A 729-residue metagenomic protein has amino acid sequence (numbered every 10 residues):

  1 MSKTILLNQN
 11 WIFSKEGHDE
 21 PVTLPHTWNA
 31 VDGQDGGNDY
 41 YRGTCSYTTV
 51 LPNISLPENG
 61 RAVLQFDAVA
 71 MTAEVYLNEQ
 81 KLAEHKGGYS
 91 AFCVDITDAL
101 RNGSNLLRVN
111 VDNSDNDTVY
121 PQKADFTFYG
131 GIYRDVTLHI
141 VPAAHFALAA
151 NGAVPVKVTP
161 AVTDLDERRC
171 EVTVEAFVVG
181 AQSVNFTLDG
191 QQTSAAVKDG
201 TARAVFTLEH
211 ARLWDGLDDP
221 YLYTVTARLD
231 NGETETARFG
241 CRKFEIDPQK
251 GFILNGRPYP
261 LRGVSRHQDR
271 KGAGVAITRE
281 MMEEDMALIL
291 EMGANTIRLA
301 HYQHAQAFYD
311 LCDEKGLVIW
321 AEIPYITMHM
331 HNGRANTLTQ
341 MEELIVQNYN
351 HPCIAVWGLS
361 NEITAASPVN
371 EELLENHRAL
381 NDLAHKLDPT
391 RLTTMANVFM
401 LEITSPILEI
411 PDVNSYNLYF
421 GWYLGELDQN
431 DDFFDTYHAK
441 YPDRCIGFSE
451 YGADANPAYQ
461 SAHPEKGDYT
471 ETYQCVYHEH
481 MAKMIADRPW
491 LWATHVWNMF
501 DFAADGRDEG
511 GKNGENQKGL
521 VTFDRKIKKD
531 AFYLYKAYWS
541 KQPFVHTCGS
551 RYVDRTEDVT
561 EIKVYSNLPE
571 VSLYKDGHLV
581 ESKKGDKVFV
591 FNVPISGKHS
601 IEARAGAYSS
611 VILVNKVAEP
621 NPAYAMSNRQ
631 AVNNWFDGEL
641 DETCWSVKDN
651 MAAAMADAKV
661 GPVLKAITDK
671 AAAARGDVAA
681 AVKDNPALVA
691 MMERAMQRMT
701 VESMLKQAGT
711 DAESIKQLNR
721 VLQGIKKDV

Functional and structural regions predicted by a protein language model:
M1-H301, L311, G316-I319, Q340-E343 (+6 more regions): Secreted/periplasmic carbohydrate-active enzymes, especially glycoside hydrolases
E20-A30, P411, V678-A690: Short secondary-structure junction/hinge motifs that connect adjacent elements
M71-A143, H463-A537, I667, L722: Long, contiguous interaction/targeting segments characteristic of exported/extracellular or secretory-pathway proteins
T173, M286-I289, T296-I527, A531-Y538 (+3 more regions): Substrate-binding/catalytic cleft of secreted carbohydrate-active enzymes, primarily glycoside hydrolases
F532, A537-S540, K575-D576, S600-F636 (+1 more regions): In a subset of proteins, long, contiguous C-terminal domains/tails are tracked
W635-D728: Compact, charge-rich alpha-helical regulatory domains located at protein termini
